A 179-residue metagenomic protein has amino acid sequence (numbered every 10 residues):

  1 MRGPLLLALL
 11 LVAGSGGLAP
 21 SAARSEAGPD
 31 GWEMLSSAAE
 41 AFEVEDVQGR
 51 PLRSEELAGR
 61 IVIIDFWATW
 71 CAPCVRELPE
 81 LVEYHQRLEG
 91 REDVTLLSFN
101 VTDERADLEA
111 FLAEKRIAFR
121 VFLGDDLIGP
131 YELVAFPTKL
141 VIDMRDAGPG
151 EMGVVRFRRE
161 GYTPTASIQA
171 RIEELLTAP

Functional and structural regions predicted by a protein language model:
L6-G16: Bacterial N-terminal signal peptides
A23-S54: N-terminal "domain-start" segment that seeds a small globular fold
R60-V62, F66-W70, A135: Short pre-active-site segment immediately N-terminal to redox-active cysteine/selenocysteine motifs in thiol-based
F66-E83: Conserved redox-active cysteine motifs that mediate thiol-disulfide chemistry, especially di-cysteine Cys-X(1-2)-Cys
R76, Q86-G124: Conserved segment of the thioredoxin-like fold in thiol-based oxidoreductases
E109-G150: Short, internal strand/loop/helix patches that form the active-site neighborhood or redox-interaction surface
V141-P179: Thiol-/selenol-based redox modules, centered on thioredoxin-like and closely related oxidoreductase domains
